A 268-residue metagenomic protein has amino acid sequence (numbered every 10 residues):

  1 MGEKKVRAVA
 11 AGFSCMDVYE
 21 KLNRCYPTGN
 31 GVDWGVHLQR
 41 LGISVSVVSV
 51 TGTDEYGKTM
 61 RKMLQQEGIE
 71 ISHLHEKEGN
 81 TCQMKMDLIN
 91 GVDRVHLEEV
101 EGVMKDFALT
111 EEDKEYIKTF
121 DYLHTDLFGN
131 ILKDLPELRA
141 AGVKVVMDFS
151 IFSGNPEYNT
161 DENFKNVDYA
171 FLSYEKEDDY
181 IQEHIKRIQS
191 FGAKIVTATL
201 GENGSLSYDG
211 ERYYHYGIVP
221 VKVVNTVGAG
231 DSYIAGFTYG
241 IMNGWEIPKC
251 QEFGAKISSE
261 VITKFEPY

Functional and structural regions predicted by a protein language model:
M1-Y26: Positively charged, low-complexity intrinsically disordered leader regions
G2-K5, Q182-Y268: Conserved phosphate-binding/catalytic region of the ribokinase-like
M16-C25, R40-D121: Conserved N-terminal subdomain of the carbohydrate kinase-like
G31-R40: Histidine-anchored nucleotide/phosphate-binding helix
V32, V100-G102, F149-G154, E175-E177 (+1 more regions): Short, acidic/turn-prone active-site loops that include or flank metal/cofactor- and phosphate-binding residues
K118-T119, L132-V145: Glycosyltransferases and closely related glycan-assembly transferases that use nucleotide-activated donors
L123-N130, D148-S150, Y174-E175: Catalytic beta/alpha-barrel core
R139-K144, I151-H215: Conserved phosphate/ATP/ADP-binding segment of small-molecule kinases
